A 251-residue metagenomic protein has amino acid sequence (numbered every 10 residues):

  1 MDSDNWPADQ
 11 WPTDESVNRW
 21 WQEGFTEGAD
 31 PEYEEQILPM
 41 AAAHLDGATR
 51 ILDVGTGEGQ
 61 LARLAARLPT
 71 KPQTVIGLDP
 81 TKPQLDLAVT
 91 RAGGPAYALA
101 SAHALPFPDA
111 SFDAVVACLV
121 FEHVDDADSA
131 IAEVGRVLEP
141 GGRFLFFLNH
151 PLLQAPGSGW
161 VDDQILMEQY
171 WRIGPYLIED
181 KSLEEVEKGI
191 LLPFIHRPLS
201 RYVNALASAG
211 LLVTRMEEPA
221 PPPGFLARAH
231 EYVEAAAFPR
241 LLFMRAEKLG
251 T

Functional and structural regions predicted by a protein language model:
M1-G47, Q60-L64, Q84-L87: Conserved class I S-adenosyl-L-methionine
L52-V54, E58-A104: Class I SAM-dependent methyltransferase SAM/SAH-binding core
H103-A114: A short acidic, Gly/Pro-enriched loop at the edge of an enzyme's catalytic core that lines a small-molecule cofactor
A114-A127: A short SAM/SAH-binding and catalytic strip from SAM-dependent methyltransferases
D128-R143: A short glycine-rich, Lys/Arg-flanked "PGG" loop and its adjoining helix->strand segment in the class I
R143-K181: Conserved class I S-adenosyl-L-methionine
L152-A155, D162, V186-R201: Acceptor-substrate binding/catalytic loop of class I
P193-M216: Short alpha-helix
